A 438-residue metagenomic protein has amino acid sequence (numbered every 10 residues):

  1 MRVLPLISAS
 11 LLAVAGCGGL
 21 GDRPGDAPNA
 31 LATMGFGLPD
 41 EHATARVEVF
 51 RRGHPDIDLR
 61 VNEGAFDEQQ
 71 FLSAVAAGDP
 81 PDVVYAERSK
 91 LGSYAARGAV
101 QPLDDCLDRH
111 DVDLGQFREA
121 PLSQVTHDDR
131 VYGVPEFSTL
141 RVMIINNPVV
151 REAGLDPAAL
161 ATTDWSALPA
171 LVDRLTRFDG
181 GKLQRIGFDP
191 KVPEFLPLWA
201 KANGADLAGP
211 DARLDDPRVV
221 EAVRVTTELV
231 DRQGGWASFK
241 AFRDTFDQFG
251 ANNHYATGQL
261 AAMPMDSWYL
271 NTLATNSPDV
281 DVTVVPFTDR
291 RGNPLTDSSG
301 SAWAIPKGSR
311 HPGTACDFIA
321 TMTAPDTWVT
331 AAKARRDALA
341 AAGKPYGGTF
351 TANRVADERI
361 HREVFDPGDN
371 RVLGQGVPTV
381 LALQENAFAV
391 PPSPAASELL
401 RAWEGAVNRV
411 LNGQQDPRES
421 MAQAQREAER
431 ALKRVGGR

Functional and structural regions predicted by a protein language model:
R2-S93, H110, T245, D326-T330 (+3 more regions): Conserved N-terminal structural module of periplasmic/extracytoplasmic solute-binding proteins
H42-R46, E221-A222, R310-M322, S420: Short amphipathic alpha-helical coupling segments at ligand-binding clamshell hinges and other catalytic/signaling
E63-F71, S89, T162-P169, F239-N253: Short helix-initiation/N-cap motifs at beta->coil->alpha
Q69-P80, R97, V149-V150, P169-F178 (+4 more regions): Short helices/loops that flank or line small-molecule/ion binding pockets
R88-R141, T283-V285: Hinge/lid segment of periplasmic solute-binding proteins
V172, D211-D244: Glycine-centered hinge/linker elements that transmit conformational signals in sensory and ligand-binding systems
Y269-D279, G292-D297, I305-R401: C-terminal lobe and pocket-closing loops of periplasmic/extracytoplasmic Venus-flytrap solute-binding proteins
G374-R438: Conserved C-terminal helix/tail region of periplasmic/extracytoplasmic solute-binding proteins
